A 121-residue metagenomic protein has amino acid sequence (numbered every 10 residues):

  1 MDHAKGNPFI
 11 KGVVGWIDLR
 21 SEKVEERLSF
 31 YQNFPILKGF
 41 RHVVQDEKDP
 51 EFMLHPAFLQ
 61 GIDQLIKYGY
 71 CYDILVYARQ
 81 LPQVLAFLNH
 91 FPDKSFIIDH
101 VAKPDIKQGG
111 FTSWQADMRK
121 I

Functional and structural regions predicted by a protein language model:
M1, V13, Y31, F40 (+2 more regions): Conserved, mostly hydrophobic/aromatic
M1-D2, S21-Q32, P56-F58, S113-D117: Short, acidic/polar
M1-F9, P92-I98: Short, electropositive alpha-helical surface patch
P8-D18, K38-H42, Y70-Y72: Divalent metal-dependent hydrolysis catalytic cores, especially in the metallo-beta-lactamase
I17-E22, D46, V76-L81: Short beta->alpha connector loops
L19-E22, E47-E51, P104-K107: Short, small-residue-enriched loops and turns at beta-alpha junctions that line or gate enzyme active sites
Y31, L37-L54: Glycine-rich phosphate-binding "P-loop"
F52-I121: Catalytic pocket-lining loop regions of alpha/beta-barrel enzymes, especially the amidohydrolase/enolase/GH5 lineages
